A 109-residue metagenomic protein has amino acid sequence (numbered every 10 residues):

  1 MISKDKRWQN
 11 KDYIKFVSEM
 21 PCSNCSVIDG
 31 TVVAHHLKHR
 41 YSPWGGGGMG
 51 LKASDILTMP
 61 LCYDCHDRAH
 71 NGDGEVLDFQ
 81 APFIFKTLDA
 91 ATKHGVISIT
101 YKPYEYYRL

Functional and structural regions predicted by a protein language model:
M1-D5, I28, Q80-I84, L88: Amphipathic repeat-derived elements
M1-K4, R40-W44: Generic signal for short, ordered secondary-structure residues within or immediately flanking folded domains
M1-Y13, L109: Arg/Lys-rich, low-complexity, intrinsically disordered N-terminal tails that contact nucleic acids
K4, Q9, I28, H66 (+2 more regions): Intrinsic-disorder/low-complexity regions
W8-H39, D64: Short cysteine-rich loop/turn motifs with clustered Cys
W44-M59, D67-L109: Polybasic, low-complexity binding patches
